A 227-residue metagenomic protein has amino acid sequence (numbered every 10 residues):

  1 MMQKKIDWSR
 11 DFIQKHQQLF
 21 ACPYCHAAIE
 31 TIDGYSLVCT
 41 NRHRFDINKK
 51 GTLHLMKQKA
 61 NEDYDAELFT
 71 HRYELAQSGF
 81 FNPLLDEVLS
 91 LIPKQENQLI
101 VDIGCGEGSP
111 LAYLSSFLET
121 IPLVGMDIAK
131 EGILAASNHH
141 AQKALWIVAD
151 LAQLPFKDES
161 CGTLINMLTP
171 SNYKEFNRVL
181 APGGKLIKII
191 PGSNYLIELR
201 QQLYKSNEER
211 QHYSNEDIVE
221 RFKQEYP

Functional and structural regions predicted by a protein language model:
M2-N61: N-terminal auxiliary segments of SAM/dcSAM-dependent transferases
R10, E62-P83, E87: Class I SAM-dependent methyltransferase Rossmann-like catalytic core, especially the SAM/SAH-binding loop
L99-Q153: Class I SAM-dependent methyltransferase SAM/SAH-binding core
A152-T163: A short acidic, Gly/Pro-enriched loop at the edge of an enzyme's catalytic core that lines a small-molecule cofactor
C161-E175, I190: A short SAM/SAH-binding and catalytic strip from SAM-dependent methyltransferases
Y173-I187: A short glycine-rich, Lys/Arg-flanked "PGG" loop and its adjoining helix->strand segment in the class I
K185-S214: Conserved class I S-adenosyl-L-methionine
R210-E225: Short alpha-helix
